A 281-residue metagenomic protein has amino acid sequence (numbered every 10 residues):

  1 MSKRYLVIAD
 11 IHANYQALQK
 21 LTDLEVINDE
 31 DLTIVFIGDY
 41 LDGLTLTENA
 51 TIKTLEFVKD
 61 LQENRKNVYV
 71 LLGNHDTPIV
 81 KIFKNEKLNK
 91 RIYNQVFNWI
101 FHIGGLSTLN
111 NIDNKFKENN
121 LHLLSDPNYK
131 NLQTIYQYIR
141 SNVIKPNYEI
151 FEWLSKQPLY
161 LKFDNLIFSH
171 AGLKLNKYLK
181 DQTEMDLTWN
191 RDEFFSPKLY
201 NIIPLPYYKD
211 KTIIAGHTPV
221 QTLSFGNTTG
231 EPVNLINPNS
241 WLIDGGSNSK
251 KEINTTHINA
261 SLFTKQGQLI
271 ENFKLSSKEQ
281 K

Functional and structural regions predicted by a protein language model:
M1-L55: N-terminal active-site segment of His-dependent metallophosphoesterases
S2, D29-L32, R65-N67, D164 (+1 more regions): A general structural motif
V7, I34-F36, V70-L71, I167 (+2 more regions): Residue-level marker for buried hydrophobic side chains located in beta-strands that build the well-ordered beta-sheet
D10, G38-D39, G73-N74, G216-H217 (+1 more regions): Active-site glycine-centered loops adjacent to acidic/histidine catalytic or metal-binding residues that shape
H12-N14, D42, T77, L173 (+2 more regions): Short, glycine/acidic-enriched loop or turn micro-motifs at the edges of active sites
L44-P158: Active-site neighborhood of divalent metal-dependent phosphoester bond hydrolases
L124-W241, G246-E252: Acidic, His/Gly-enriched loop-helix segments that form or flank divalent-metal centers in metallo-dependent hydrolases
I236-K281: Binuclear metal-dependent phosphoesterase catalytic core
